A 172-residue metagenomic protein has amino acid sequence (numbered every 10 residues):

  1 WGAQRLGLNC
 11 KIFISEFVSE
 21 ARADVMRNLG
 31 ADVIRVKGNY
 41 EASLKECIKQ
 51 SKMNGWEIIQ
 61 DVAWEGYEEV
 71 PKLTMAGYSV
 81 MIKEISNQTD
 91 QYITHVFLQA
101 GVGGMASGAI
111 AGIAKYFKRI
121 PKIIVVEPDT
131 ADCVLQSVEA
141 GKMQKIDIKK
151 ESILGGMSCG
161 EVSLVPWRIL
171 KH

Functional and structural regions predicted by a protein language model:
W1-Q50, C133-I146, P166: Active-site-proximal loop->helix
A3, M26, I85, V96-F97 (+3 more regions): Buried hydrophobic positions in well-ordered alpha/beta secondary-structure cores of metabolic enzymes
L8-A21, V96, Y116-T130: Short, acidic/small-residue loops that bind anionic groups at enzyme active sites
N9-I12, D32-I34, G55-I58, H95 (+4 more regions): Structural motif
S19, Y40-L44, P71-Y78, I82 (+6 more regions): Generic structural signal for well-ordered, non-membrane alpha-helical segments in soluble metabolic enzymes
A31-G38, E68-M75, H95-V96, I153-G156: Flexible, glycine/proline-enriched loop segments at strand-loop-helix junctions that form or flank small-ligand binding
W56-Y116, W167-K171: Active-site/ligand-binding-proximal alpha/beta "capping" segment
Y116-H172: Active-site/ligand-binding loops adjacent to catalytic centers
